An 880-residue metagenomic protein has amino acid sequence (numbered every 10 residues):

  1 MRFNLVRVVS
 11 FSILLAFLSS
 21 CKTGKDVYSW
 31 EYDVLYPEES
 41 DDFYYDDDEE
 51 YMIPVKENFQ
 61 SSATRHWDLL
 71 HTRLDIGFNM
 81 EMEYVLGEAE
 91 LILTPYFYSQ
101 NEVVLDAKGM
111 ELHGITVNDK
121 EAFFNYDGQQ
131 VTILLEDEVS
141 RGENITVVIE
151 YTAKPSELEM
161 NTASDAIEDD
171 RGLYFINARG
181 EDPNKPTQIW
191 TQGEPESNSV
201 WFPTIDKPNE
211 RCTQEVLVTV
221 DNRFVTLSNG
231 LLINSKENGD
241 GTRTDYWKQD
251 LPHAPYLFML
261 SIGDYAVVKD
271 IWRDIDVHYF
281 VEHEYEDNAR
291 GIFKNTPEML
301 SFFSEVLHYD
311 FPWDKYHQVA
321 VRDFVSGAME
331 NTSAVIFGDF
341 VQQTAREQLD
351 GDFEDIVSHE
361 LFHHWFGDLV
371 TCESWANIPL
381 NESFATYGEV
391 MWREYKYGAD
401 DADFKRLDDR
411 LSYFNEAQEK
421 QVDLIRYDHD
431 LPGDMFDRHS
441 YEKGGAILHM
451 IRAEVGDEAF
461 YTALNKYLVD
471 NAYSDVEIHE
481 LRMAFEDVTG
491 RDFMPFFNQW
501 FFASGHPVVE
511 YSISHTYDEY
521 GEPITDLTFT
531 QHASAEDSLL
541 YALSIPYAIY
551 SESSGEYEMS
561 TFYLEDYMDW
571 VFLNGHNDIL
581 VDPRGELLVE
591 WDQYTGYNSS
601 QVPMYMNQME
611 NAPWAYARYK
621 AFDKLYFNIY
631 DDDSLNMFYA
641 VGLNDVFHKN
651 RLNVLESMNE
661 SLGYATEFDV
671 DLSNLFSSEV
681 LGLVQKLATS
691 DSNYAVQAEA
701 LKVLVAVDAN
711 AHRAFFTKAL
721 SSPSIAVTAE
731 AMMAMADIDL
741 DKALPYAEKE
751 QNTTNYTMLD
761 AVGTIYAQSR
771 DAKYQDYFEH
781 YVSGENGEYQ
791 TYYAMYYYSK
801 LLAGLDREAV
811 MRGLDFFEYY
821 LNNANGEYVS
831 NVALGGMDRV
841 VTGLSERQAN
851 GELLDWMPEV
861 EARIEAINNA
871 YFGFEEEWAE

Functional and structural regions predicted by a protein language model:
M1-W30: Bacterial Sec-dependent N-terminal signal peptides
C21-F311, R438, A453-V455, N471 (+1 more regions): Acidic/His-enriched low-complexity segments
K22-V27, L112, Q129, W247 (+1 more regions): Hydrophobic alpha-helical and helix-loop surface patches within well-folded domains that function as non-catalytic
V220, R243, F362, N471-A688 (+3 more regions): Non-catalytic accessory/interaction domains
D592, R618-Y630, V641, R651-N674 (+8 more regions): Structural detector for internal amphipathic alpha-helices that build alpha-solenoid repeat scaffolds
T595-N607, D631-L643, Y664-A688, A709-L720 (+4 more regions): Amphipathic alpha-helical scaffolding segments comprising HEAT/armadillo-like alpha-solenoid repeats
P613-W614, V646-F647, S692-N693, P723-S724 (+3 more regions): Short inter-helical turns and helix N-cap capping residues of alpha-solenoid HEAT/ARM repeat scaffolds
S845, A849-E880: Eukaryotic acidic, Ser/Thr-rich intrinsically disordered low-complexity regions
